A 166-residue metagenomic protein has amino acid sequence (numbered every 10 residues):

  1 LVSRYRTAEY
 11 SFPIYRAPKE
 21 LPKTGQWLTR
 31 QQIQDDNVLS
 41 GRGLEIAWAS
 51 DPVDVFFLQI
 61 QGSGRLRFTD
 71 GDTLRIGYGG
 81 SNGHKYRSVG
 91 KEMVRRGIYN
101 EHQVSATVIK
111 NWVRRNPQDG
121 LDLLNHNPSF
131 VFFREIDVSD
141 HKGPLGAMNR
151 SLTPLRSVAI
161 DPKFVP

Functional and structural regions predicted by a protein language model:
L1-V138, G143-G146, R150: Secretory/export targeting leaders with adjacent low-complexity proregions
D140-P166: C-terminal soluble interaction/assembly domains
